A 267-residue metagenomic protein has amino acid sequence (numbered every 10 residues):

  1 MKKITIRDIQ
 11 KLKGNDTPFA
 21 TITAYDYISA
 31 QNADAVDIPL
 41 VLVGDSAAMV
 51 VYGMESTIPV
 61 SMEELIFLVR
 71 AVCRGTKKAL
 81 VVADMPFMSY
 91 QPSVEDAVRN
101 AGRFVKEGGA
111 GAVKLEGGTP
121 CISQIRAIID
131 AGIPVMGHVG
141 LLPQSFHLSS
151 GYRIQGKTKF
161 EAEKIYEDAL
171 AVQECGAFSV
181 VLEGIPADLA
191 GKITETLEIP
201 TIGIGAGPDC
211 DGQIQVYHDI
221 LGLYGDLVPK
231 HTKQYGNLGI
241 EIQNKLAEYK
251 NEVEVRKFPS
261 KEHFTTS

Functional and structural regions predicted by a protein language model:
K2-S267: Alpha/beta enzyme core
